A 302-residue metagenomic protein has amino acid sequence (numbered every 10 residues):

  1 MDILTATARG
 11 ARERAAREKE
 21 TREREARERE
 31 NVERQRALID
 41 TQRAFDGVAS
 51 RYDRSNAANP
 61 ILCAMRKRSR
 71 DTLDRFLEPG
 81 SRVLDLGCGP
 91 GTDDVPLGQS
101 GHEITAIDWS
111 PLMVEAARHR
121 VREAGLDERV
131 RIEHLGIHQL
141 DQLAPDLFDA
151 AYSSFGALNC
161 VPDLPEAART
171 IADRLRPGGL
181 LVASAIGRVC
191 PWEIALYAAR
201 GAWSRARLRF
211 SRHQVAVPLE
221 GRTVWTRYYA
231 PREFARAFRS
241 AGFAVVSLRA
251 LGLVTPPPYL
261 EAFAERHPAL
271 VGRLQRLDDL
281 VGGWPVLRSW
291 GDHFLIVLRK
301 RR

Functional and structural regions predicted by a protein language model:
D2-A11, R24-E78, T92, P96: Conserved class I S-adenosyl-L-methionine
L84, P90-Q139: Class I SAM-dependent methyltransferase SAM/SAH-binding core
Q142-A150: A short acidic, Gly/Pro-enriched loop at the edge of an enzyme's catalytic core that lines a small-molecule cofactor
D149-D163: A short SAM/SAH-binding and catalytic strip from SAM-dependent methyltransferases
P165-P177: A short glycine-rich, Lys/Arg-flanked "PGG" loop and its adjoining helix->strand segment in the class I
L180-S211: Conserved class I S-adenosyl-L-methionine
P218-E233: Acceptor-substrate binding/catalytic loop of class I
R232-R236, V246-R302: A C-terminal cap/extension of S-adenosyl-L-methionine-dependent methyltransferases that defines the acceptor-substrate
